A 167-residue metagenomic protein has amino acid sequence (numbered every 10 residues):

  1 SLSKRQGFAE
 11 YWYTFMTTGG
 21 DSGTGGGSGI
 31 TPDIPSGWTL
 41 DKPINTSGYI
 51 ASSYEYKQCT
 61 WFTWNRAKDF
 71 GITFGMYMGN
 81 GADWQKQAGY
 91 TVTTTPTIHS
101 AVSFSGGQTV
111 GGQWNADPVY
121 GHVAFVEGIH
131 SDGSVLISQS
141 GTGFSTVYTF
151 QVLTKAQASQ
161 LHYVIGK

Functional and structural regions predicted by a protein language model:
K4-E10: Short, exposed coil/turn segments at beta-strand boundaries within extracellular/luminal domains
A9, L136, T146-Y148: Surface-exposed loop/edge segments in extracytoplasmic proteins
Y11-T17: C-terminal edge beta-strand
T17-D21, G128: Extracellular interdomain linker/stem segments of modular secreted and single-pass surface proteins
G25-S131, V135-S140: Secreted/periplasmic proteins that engage bacterial cell-wall peptidoglycan
T142-F144: Short coil/turn motifs at secondary-structure junctions
T146-K167: Intrinsically disordered, low-complexity, charged/polar segments
